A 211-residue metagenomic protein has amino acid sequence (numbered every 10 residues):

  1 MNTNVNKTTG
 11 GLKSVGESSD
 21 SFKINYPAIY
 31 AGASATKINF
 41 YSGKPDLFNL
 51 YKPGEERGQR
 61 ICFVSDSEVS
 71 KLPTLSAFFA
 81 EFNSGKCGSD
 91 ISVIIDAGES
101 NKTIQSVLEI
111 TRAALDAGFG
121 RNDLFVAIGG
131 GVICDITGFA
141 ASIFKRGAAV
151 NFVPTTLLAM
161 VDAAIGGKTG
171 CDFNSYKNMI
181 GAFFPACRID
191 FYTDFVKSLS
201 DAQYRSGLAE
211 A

Functional and structural regions predicted by a protein language model:
N2-L124: ATP/NTP phosphate-donor binding region
A28-A35, F139-A211: A glycine/threonine-rich phosphate-anchoring loop and its flanking beta-alpha core in nucleotide/phosphate-binding
V64, I94, A127-G129, F152 (+1 more regions): Short beta-strand segments
S70-K71, V132-C134, A159, K197: Glycine-rich nucleotide phosphate-binding loop and flanking beta-alpha elements of Rossmann-like dinucleotide-binding
L72-L75, I136-G138, D162: Short glycine-/acidic-enriched loop or helix-start segments at secondary-structure transitions that form or flank
G98-S100, V126, A149, C187: Residue-level marker of motif borders
A117-A140, F144-T155: A short, small-residue-rich loop immediately preceding and capping a beta-strand
